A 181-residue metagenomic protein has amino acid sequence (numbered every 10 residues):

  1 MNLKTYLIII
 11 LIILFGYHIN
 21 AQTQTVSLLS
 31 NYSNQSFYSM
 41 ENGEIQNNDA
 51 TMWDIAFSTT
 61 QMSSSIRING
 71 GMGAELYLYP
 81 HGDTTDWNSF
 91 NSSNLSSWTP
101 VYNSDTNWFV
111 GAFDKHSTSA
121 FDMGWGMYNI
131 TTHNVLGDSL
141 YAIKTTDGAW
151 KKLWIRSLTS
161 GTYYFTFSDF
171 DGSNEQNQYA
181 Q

Functional and structural regions predicted by a protein language model:
M1-T25: Bacterial Sec-dependent N-terminal signal peptides
Q22-Q181: Surface-exposed, beta-sheet-biased, low-hydrophobicity segments with strongly acidic/polar composition
